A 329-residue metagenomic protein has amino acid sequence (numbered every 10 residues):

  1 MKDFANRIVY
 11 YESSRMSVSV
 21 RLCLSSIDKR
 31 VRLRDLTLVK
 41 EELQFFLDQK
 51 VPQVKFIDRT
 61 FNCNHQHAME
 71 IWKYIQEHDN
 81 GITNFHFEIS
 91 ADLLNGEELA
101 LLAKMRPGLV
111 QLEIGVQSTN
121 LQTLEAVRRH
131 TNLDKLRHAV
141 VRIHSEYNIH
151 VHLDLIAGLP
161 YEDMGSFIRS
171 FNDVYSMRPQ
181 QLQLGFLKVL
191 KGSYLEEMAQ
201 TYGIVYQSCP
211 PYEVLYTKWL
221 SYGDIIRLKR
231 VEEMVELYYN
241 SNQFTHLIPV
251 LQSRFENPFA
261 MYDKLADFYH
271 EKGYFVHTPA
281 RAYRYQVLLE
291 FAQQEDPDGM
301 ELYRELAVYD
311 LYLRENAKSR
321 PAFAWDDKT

Functional and structural regions predicted by a protein language model:
M1, D35, R59, S90 (+6 more regions): General structural signal for secondary-structure boundaries
M1-S145: Radical SAM [4Fe-4S] cluster-binding motif and immediate context
E12, E41-E42, E70, E77 (+18 more regions): Glutamate identity and glutamate-enriched acidic tracts
K40, L47-I57, I82-E88, R106-S118 (+1 more regions): Conserved C-terminal portion of the radical SAM core fold that forms the substrate/S-adenosylmethionine-binding
E233-T329: Radical SAM enzyme core and accessory elements
